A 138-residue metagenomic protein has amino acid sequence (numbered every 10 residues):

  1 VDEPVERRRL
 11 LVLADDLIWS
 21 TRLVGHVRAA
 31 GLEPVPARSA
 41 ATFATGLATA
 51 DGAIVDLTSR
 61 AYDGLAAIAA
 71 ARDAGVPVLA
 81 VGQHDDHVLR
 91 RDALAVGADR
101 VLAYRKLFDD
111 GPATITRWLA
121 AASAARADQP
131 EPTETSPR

Functional and structural regions predicted by a protein language model:
V1-R9, V24, T114-R138: Non-catalytic signal-transmission and effector/linker regions of two-component phosphorelay proteins
R7-L17: Conserved acidic segment of CheY-like receiver
G31-S39: Short hydrophobic/Thr-rich beta-strand motif most characteristic of the beta2 strand and flanking loop of CheY-like
S39-G52: Acidic, metal-coordinating helix/loop segments flanking the phosphotransfer/catalytic sites of two-component signaling
V55-I68: Conserved phosphotransfer microenvironments
V76-D85: A short, hydrophobic beta-strand element within the central beta-sheet of small alpha/beta folds
D85-D99: Alpha4 helix (beta4-alpha4-beta5 surface) of REC/receiver domains from two-component response regulators
A98-D109: Output/docking surface of receiver
